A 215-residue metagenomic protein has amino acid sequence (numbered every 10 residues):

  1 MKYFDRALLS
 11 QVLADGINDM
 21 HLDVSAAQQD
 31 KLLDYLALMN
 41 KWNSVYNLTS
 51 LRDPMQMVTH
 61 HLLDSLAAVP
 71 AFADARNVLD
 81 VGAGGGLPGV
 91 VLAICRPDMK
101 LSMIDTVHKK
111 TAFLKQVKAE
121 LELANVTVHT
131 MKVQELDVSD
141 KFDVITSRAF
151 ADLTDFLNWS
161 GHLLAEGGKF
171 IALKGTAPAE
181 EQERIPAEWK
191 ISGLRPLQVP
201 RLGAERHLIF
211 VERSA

Functional and structural regions predicted by a protein language model:
M1-A75, L79, K109-A112, Q116-V126: Class I SAM-dependent transferase core
L63-S147, L157-N158: Conserved SAM/SAH cofactor-binding pocket of Class I
A73, A165, P186: Short conserved AdoMet
M99, G175-A215: Active-site capping/gating segments
K110-A112, L153, P178: Short alpha-helix immediately C-terminal to the canonical SAM-binding loop
V126, G168, S192: Short, conserved active-site loop motifs that form the nucleotide-linked donor/cofactor pocket
L157-G167: A short glycine-rich, Lys/Arg-flanked "PGG" loop and its adjoining helix->strand segment in the class I
G167-A177: Conserved beta-strand signature within the Rossmann-like core of class I S-adenosyl-L-methionine
